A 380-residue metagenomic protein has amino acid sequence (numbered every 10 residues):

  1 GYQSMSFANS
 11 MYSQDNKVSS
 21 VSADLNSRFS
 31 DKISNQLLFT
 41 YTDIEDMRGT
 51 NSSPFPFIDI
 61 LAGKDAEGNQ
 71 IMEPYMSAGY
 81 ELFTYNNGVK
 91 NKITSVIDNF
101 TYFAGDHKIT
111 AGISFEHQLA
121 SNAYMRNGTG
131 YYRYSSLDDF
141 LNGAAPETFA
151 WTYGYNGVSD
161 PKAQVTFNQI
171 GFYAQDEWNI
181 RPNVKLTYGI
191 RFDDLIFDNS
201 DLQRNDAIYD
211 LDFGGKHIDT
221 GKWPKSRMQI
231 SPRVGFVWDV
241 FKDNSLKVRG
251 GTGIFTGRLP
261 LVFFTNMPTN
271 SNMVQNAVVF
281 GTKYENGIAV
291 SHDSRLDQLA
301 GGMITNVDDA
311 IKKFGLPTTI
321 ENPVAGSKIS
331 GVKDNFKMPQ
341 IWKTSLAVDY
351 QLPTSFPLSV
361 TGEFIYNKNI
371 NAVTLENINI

Functional and structural regions predicted by a protein language model:
G1, L37-D43, A111-H117, Y188-D194 (+2 more regions): Transmembrane beta-barrel strands of outer-membrane/channel proteins
G1-Q175, F213-G215, N377: Replace "related TpsB outer-membrane translocases also match" with "some related outer-membrane beta-barrels such as
G1-Y2, I44-T50, A120-Y124, Y134 (+5 more regions): Outer-membrane beta-barrel proteins
V18, G79, I93, Q169 (+4 more regions): Membrane-spanning beta-strands of outer-membrane beta-barrel proteins
S20-N26, S95-I97, G171-E177, T187 (+5 more regions): Membrane-embedded beta-strand positions in outer-membrane beta-barrel channels/transporters
S27, T101-A104, F115, W178-I180 (+4 more regions): Residue-level signature of outer-membrane beta-barrel architecture
K32-N35, H107-I109, V184-L186, N244-L246 (+1 more regions): Repeated loop/turn-to-beta-strand initiation elements of outer-membrane beta-barrel proteins
Q203-S231, G235-I380: Solvent-exposed loop/turn elements at secondary-structure boundaries
